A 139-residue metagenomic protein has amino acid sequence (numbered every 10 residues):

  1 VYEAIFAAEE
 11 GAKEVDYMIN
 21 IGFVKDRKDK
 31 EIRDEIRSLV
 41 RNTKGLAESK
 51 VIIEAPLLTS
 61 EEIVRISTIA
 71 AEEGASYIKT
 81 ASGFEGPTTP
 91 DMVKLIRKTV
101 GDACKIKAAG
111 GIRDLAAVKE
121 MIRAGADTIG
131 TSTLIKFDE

Functional and structural regions predicted by a protein language model:
V1-Y2, G22-K44, L57-R65, S82-G101 (+2 more regions): Active-site-adjacent beta->alpha loops and helix N-cap segments on the catalytic face of soluble alpha/beta enzymes
E3-E9: Short amphipathic alpha-helices and their capping/turn segments at secondary-structure boundaries
E9-V24, E72-T89, G110-E139: Glycine-rich phosphate-binding active-site loops on the catalytic face of alpha/beta enzymes
E10, L39-L46, E73, T99 (+3 more regions): Change "in soluble alpha/beta enzymes" to "in soluble alpha/beta proteins
I66, A70-E72: Short, low-complexity, polybasic intrinsically disordered segments
